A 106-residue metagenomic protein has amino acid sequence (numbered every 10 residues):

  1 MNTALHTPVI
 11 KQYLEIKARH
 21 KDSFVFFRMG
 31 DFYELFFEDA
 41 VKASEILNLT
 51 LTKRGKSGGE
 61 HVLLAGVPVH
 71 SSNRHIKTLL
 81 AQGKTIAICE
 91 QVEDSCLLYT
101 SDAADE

Functional and structural regions predicted by a protein language model:
M1-S101: Basic, polar low-complexity surface loops/patches
D102-E106: A short, hydrophobic C-terminal helix/tail in secreted or cell-surface proteins
